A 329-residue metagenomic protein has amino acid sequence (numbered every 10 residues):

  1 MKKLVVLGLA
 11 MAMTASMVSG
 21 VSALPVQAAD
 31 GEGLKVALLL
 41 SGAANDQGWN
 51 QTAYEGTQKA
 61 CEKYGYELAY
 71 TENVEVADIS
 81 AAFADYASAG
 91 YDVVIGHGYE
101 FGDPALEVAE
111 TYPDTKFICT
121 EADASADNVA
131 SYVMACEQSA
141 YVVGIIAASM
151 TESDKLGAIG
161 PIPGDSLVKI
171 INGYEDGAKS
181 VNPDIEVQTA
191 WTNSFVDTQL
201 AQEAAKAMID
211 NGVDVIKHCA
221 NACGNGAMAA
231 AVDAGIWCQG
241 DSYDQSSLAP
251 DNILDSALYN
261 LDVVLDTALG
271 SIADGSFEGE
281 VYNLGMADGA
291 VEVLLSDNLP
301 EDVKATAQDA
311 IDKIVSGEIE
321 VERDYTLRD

Functional and structural regions predicted by a protein language model:
M1-L9: Positively charged n-region of N-terminal signal peptides that target proteins for export
L9-A10, S22, D297: N-terminal regions of proteins, emphasizing targeting and processing segments when present
L9-M17: Hydrophobic core
M17-G31: Sec-dependent signal peptide cleavage junction
A28-D329: A residue-level marker of the well-folded mature domains of exported/periplasmic proteins
